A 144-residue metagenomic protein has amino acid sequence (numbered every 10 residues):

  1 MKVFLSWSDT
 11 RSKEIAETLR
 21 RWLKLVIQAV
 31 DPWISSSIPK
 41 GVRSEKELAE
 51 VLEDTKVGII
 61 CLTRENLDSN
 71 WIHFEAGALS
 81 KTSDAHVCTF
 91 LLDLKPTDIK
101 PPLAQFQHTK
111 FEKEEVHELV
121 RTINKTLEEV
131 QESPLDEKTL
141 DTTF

Functional and structural regions predicted by a protein language model:
M1-I60, S80-A85, L119: Conserved N-terminal substructure of TIR/SEFIR domains
K2-K24, L94-F144: C-terminal interaction surface of TIR/SEFIR-family domains
I38, R64-E65, D84, F90-T97: Short beta-alpha junction loops
G41-V42, N70, T97-D98: Short secondary-structure boundary/hinge segments and terminal tails
I59, H86-F90, T109: Hydrophobic/aromatic beta-strand patches that form the interior of the parallel beta-sheet core in alpha/beta enzyme
R64-T82: Conserved TIR/SEFIR loop-to-helix hotspot centered on a Trp-containing motif with a nearby acidic residue
E75, S83, P102-F106: Short, structured coil segments at secondary-structure junctions
